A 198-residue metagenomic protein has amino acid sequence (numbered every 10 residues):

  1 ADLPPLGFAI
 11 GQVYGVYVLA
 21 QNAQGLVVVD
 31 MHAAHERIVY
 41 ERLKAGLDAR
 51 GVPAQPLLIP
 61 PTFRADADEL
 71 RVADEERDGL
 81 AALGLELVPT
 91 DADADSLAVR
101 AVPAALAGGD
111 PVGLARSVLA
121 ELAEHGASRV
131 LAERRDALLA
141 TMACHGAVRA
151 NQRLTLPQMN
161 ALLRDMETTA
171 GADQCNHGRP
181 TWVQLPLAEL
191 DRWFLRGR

Functional and structural regions predicted by a protein language model:
D2-R198: Long, charged low-complexity intrinsically disordered regions
